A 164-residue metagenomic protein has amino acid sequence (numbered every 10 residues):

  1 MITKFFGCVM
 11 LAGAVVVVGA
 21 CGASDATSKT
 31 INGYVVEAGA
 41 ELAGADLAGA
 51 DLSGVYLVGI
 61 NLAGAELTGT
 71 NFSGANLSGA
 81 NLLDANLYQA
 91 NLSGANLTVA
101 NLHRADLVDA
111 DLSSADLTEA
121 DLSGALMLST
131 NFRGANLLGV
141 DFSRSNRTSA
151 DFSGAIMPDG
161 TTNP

Functional and structural regions predicted by a protein language model:
M1-M10: Bacterial N-terminal signal peptides that target proteins for export
V17-A20: C-terminal motif of bacterial Sec signal peptides marking the signal peptidase cleavage site
G22-P164: Tandem repeat scaffolds
